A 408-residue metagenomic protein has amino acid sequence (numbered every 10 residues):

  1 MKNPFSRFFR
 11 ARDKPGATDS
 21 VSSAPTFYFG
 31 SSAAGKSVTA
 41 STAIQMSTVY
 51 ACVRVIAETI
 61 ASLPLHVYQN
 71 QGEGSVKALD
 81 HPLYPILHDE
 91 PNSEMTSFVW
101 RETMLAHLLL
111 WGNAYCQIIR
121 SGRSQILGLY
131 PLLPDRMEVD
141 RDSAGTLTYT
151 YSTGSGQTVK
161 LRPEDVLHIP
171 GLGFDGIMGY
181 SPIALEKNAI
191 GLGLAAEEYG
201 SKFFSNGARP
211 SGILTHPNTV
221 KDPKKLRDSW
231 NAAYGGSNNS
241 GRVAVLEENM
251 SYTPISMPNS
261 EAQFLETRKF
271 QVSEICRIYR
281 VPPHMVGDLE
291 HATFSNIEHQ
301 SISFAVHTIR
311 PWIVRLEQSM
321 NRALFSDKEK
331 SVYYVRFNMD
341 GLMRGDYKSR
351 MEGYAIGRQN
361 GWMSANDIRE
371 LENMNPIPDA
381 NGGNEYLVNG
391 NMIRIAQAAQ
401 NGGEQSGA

Functional and structural regions predicted by a protein language model:
M1-R277, V281-H284, D288, F294 (+3 more regions): Structured, contiguous alpha/beta core segments that scaffold functional sites
P210, D222, L226-W230, Q271 (+6 more regions): General structural feature for long, well-ordered alpha-helical segments within catalytic domains of soluble enzymes
R242, Y334-R336: Residues at or immediately flanking beta-strands
P258-E261, S301, E352-G353: Short, surface-exposed amphipathic charged segments that create phosphate/polyanion-binding patches used for binding
I297-E298: Small-residue-rich helix-loop
S301-Y334, N384-A408: Long, compositionally biased
R315-S319, A323-D327, G357-G361, L371 (+1 more regions): Hydrophobic alpha-helical segments
S331, M339-R344, M351, G357 (+1 more regions): Non-transmembrane, aqueous-exposed alpha-helical and coiled segments at domain scale
